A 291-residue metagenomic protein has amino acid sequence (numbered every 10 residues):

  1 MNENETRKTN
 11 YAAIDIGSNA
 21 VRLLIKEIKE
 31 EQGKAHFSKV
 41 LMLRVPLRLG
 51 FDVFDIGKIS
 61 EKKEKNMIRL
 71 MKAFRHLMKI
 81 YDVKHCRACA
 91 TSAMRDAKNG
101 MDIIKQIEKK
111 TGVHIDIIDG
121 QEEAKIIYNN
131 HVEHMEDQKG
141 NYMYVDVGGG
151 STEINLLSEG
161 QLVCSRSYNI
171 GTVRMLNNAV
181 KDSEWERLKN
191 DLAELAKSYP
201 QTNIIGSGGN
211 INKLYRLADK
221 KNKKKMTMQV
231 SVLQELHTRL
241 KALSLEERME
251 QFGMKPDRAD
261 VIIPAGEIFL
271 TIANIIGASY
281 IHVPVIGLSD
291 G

Functional and structural regions predicted by a protein language model:
M1-N10, E194: Short, Lys/Arg-enriched, disordered terminal segments
T6-K8, S18, K139, G149 (+1 more regions): A generic fold-level signal
R7-S38: N-terminal basic/disordered segments at the start of proteins
Y11, I25, D52-V83, T91-N141 (+1 more regions): Helical "lid/coupling" subdomains associated with nucleotide-phosphate turnover
A12-I14, R87, M143-V145: Short aromatic-hydrophobic micro-motifs that form the base-stacking/packing surface for donor nucleotide recognition
D15-A20, V145-S151, S207-N210: A short acidic Gly-Thr/Ser loop motif
K34-V53, R69, K79: Conserved ATP-binding subdomain of kinase catalytic cores across diverse folds
